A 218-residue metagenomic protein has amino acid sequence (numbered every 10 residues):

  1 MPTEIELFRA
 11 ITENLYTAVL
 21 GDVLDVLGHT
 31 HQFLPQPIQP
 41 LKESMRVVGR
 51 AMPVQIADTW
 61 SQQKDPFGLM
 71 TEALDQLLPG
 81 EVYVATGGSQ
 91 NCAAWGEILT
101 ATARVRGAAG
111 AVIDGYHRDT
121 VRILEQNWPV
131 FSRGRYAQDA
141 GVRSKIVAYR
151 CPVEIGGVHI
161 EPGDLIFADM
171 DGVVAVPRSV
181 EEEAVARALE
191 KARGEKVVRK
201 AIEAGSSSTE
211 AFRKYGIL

Functional and structural regions predicted by a protein language model:
M1-L69, G194-K196, K200-S207, R213 (+1 more regions): Intrinsically disordered, low-complexity regions enriched in acidic/Ser/Thr/Pro/Gln residues
F33-Q36, I56, V84-T86, A111-G115 (+2 more regions): General beta-strand structural signal in soluble alpha/beta enzymes
V48-G49, L78-E81, R106-A109, E125-W128 (+3 more regions): Short coil/turn connectors at secondary-structure junctions
G68, E97-T100, V147: Charged helix-capping and loop-helix junction motifs
L74-D114: Extracellular/luminal Protease-associated
A101, V105, A109-A137, V142: Ligand/cofactor pocket segment of small-molecule handling proteins
R135-T209: Acidic, glycine-rich flexible loop/linker segments
